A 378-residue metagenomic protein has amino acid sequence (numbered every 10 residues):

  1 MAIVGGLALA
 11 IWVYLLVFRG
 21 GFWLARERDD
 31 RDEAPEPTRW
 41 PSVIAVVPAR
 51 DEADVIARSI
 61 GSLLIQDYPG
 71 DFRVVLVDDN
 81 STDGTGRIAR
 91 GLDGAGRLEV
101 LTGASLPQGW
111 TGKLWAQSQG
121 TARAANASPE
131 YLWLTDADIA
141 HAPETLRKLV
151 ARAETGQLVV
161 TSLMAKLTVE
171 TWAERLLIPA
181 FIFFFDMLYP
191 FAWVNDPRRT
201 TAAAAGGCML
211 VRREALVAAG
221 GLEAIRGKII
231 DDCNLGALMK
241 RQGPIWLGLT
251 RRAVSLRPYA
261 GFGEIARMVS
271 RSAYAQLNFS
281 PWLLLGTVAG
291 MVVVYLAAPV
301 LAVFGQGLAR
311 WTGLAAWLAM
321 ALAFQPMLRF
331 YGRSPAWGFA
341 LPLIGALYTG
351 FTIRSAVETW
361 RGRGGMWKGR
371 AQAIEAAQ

Functional and structural regions predicted by a protein language model:
M1-P37, I178-P179, F191, Y348: N-terminal membrane-anchoring/stem segments of glycan-assembly enzymes
P41-I44, R73: Cell-envelope/extracellular polymer assembly enzymes that use nucleotide-activated donors
G61-D71: Short, acidic, metal-binding catalytic loop of nucleotide-sugar glycosyltransferases
P69, D78-R87, A104-L106, I139: A conserved acidic beta->alpha catalytic loop
W115-Y131: Active-site nucleotide-sugar/metal-binding loop of Leloir-type enzymes
P129-A140: Short beta-strand-to-loop acidic/aromatic patch adjacent to the donor-nucleotide binding site
A153, Q157-D186, E214-V217, L222-L283 (+3 more regions): Catalytic donor/gating beta->alpha subdomain of glycosyltransferases that bind UDP-sugars
L283-G362: Membrane-embedded multi-pass helical conduit in multi-pass membrane proteins, especially envelope-biosynthetic
